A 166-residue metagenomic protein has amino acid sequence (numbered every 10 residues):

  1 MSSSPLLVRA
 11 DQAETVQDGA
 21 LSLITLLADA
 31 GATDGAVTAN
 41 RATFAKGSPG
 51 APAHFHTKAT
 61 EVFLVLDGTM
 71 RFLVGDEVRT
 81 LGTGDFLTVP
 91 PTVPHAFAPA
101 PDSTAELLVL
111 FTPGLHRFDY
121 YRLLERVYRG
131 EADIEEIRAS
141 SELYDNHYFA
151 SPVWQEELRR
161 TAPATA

Functional and structural regions predicted by a protein language model:
M1-T38, A132-A166: A short, N-terminal "cap"/entry segment at the start of jelly-roll beta-barrel domains of the cupin/DSBH fold
T15, D76-P94: Short acidic-glycine-tyrosine-enriched beta hairpin
A28-D29, A51-H56, A98-A100: Short histidine-centered beta-strand/loop micro-motifs that create catalytic or ligand/metal-coordination sites
N40-H56: Conserved short histidine dyad/triad with adjacent acidic residue
G47-S48, G84, T92, D102: Tight coil/turn sites that cap or link beta-strands
K58-M70, G75: Glycine- and acidic-residue-biased ligand/ion/polar-headgroup-sensing regions
P91-F118: Ligand-binding loop in jelly-roll beta-barrel domains
E106, F118-E131: A hydrophobic, small-residue-rich beta->alpha segment in the mid-to-C-terminal subdomain of diverse proteins
